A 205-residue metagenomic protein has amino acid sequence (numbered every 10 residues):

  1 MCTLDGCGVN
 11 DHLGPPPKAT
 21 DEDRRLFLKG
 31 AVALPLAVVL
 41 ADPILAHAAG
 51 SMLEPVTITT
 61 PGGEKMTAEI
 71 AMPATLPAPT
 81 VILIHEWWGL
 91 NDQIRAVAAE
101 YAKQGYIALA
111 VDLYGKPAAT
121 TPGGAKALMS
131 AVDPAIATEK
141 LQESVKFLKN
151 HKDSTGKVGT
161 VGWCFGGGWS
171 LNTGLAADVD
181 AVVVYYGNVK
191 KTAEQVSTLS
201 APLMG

Functional and structural regions predicted by a protein language model:
M1-E22: N-terminal secretory signal peptides
A19-A46: N-terminal export signals
I44-P73: N-terminal cap/lid segment of alpha/beta-hydrolase-fold proteins
A78-E86: Short beta-strand element of the alpha/beta-hydrolase
Y114-A135: Cap/lid segment of the alpha/beta-hydrolase catalytic domain
L128-N150: Alpha/beta-hydrolase active-site loop
E143-S200: Primarily recognizes the serine-hydrolase "nucleophile elbow" in alpha/beta-hydrolase and SGNH/GDSL folds
G205: Short beta-strand/loop motif that positions the catalytic acidic residue of the alpha/beta-hydrolase fold
